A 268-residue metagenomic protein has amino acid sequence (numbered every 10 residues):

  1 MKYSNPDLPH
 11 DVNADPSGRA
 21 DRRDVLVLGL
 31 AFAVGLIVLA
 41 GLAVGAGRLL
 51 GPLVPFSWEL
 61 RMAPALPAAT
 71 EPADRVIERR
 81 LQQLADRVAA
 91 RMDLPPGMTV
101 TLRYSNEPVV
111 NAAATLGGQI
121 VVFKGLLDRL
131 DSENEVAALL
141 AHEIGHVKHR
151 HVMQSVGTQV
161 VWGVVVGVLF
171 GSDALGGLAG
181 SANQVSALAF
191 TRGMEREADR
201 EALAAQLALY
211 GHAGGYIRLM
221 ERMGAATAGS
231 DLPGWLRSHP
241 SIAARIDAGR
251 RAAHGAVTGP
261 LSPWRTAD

Functional and structural regions predicted by a protein language model:
K2-D268: A Zn2+-metalloprotease active-site environment signal
